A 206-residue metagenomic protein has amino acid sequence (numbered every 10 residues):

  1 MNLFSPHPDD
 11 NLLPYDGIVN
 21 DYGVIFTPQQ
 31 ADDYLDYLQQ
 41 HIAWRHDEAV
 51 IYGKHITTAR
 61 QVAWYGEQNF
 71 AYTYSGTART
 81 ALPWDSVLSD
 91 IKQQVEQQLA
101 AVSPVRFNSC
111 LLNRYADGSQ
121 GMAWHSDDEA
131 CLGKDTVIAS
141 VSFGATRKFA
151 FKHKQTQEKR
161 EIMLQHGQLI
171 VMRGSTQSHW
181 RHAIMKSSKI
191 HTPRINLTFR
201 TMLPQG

Functional and structural regions predicted by a protein language model:
M1-G206: Non-heme Fe(II) oxygenase metal-center motifs and adjacent flexible, charged/small-residue loops
